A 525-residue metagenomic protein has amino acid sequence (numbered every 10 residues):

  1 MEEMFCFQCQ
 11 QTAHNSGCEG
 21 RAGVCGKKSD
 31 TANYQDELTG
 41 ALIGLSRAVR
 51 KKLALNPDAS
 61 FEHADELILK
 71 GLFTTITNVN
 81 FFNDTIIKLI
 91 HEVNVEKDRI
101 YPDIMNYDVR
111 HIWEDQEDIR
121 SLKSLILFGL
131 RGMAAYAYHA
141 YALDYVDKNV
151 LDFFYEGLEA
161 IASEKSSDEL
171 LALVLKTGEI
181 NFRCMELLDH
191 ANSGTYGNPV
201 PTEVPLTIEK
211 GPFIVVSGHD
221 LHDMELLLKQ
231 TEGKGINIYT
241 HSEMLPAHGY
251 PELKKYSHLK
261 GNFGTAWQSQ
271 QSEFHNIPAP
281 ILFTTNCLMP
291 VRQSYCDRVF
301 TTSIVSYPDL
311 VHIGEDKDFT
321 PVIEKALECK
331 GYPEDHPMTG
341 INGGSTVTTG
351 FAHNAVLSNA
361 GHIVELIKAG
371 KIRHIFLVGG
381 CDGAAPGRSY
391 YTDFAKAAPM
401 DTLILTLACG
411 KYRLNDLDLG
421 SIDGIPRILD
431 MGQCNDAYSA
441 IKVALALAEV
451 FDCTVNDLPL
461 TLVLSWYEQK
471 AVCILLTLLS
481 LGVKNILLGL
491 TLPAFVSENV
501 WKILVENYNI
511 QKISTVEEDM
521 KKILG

Functional and structural regions predicted by a protein language model:
E2-N198, T202-G211, V215, G235 (+2 more regions): Long, compositionally biased, glycine/small-hydrophobic-enriched stretches that function as flexible linkers, tethers
E2-T31, Q35-D36, I43-G44, K176-G525: Anaerobic metallocofactor- and corrinoid-dependent redox/one-carbon enzyme cores, especially those from methanogenesis
